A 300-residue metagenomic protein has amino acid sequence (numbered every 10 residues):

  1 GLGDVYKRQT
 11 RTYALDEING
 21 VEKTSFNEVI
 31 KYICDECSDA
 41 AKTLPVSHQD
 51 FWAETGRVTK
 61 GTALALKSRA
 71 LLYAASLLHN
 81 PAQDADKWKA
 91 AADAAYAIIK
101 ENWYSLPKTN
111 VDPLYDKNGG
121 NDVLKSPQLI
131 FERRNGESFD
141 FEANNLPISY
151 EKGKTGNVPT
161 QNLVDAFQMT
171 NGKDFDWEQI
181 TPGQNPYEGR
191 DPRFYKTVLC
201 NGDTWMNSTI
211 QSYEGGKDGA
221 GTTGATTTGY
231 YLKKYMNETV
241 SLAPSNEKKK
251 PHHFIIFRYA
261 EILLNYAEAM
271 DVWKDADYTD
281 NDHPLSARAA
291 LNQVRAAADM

Functional and structural regions predicted by a protein language model:
G1-T59, R69-Q83, K233-I255, Y266-M300: Aromatic-anchored glycine-rich loop motif in surface-exposed flexible loops
Q9, I30, C37-A41, R57-T222: An aromatic- and glycine-enriched ligand-binding surface/loop that stacks and positions planar moieties
P147, T228-G229: Coiled-coil-like amphipathic alpha-helices with heptad-repeat character
D191, Y230-Y231: Short, low-complexity interaction segments enriched in Ser/Thr/Pro/Gly
T226-T227, I255: Extended, loop-rich substrate-binding clefts of extracytoplasmic carbohydrate-active enzymes
A260: Conserved, function-defining core regions and hallmark residues within catalytic/recognition domains
L263: Active-site cofactor/cluster-binding pocket
